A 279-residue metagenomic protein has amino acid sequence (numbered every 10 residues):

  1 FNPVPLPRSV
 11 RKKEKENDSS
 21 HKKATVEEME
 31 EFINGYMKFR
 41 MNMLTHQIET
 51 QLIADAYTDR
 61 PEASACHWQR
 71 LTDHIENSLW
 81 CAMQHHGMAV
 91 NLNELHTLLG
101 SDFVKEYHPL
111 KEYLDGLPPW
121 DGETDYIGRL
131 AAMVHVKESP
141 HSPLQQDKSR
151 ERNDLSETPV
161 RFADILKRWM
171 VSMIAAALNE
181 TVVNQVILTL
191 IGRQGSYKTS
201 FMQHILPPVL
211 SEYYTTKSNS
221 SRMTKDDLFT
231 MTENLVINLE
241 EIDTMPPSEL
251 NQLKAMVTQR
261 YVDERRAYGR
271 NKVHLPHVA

Functional and structural regions predicted by a protein language model:
F1-Y126, V136-P140, E157-V160: N-terminal nucleic-acid engagement/recognition segments and initiation subdomains in replication, restriction
R11-K13, D243, H274-L275: An internal, acidic/charged active-site-proximal segment that coordinates divalent cations and/or engages
N91, P207-P208, P246: Generic structural signal for alpha-helix starts
D102-E233: P-loop NTPase catalytic core of nucleic-acid-dependent motor ATPases
D227-T232, R266-A279: AAA+/SF3 P-loop NTPase mechanochemical coupling elements
L235-V257: Conserved AAA+/SF3 P-loop NTPase catalytic/coupling segment centered on the Walker-B
L250-K272: Conserved catalytic/switch belt of AAA+ P-loop NTPases
